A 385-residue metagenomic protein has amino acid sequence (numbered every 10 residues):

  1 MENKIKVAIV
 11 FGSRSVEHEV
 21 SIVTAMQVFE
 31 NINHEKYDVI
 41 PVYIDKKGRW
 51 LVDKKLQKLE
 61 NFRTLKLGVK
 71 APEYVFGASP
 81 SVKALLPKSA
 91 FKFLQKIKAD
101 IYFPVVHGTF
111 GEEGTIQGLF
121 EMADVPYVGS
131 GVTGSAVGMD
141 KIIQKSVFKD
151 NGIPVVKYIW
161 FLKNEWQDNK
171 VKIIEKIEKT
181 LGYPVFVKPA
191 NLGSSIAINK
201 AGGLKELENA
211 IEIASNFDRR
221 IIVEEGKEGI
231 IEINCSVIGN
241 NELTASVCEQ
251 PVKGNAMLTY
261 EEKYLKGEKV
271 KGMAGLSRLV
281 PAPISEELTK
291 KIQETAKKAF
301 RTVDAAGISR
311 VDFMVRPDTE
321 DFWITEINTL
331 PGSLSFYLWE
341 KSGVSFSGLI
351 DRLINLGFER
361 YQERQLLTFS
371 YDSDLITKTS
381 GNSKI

Functional and structural regions predicted by a protein language model:
M1-T133, V137-M139, I143, L162-K172 (+1 more regions): ATP-binding N-terminal substructure of ATP-dependent carboxylate-amine bond-forming enzymes
E2-F11, S15-V16, I22-M26, E30 (+2 more regions): Active-site nucleotide/adenylate-binding loops and adjacent lid/helix of ATP-dependent enzymes
E2-I5, F11-R14, K149, P283-I385: ATP-dependent carboxylate activation and anion-phosphoryl transfer catalytic cores that bind Mg-ATP to form
V39, P126-Y127, V155, V185 (+1 more regions): Hydrophobic beta-strand scaffold residues
D45-G48, G239-E242, R316-T319: Short acidic-glycine loop/turn motifs at beta-strand connectors
G108, S195, P251-M257, N328-E340: Glycine-rich phosphate/pyrophosphate-binding beta-alpha loops
N199-L279, P283-L288, E294, F322: Phosphate-binding site of ATP-dependent enzymes
